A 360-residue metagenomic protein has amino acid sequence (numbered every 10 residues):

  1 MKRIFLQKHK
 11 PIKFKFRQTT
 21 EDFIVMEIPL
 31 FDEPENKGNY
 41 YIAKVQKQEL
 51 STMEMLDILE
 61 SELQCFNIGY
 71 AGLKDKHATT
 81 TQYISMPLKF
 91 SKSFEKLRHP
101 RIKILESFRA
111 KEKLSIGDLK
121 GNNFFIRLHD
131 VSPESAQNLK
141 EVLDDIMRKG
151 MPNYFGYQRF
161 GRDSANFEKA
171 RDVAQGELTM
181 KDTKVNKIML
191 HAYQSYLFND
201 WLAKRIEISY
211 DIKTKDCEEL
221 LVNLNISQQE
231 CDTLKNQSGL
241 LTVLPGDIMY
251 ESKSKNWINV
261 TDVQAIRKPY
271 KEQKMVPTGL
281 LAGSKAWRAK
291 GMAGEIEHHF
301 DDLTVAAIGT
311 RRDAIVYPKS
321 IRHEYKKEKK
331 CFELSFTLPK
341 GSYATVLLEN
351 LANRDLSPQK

Functional and structural regions predicted by a protein language model:
M1-K360: Non-catalytic, substrate/partner-engaging modules appended to enzymatic cores
